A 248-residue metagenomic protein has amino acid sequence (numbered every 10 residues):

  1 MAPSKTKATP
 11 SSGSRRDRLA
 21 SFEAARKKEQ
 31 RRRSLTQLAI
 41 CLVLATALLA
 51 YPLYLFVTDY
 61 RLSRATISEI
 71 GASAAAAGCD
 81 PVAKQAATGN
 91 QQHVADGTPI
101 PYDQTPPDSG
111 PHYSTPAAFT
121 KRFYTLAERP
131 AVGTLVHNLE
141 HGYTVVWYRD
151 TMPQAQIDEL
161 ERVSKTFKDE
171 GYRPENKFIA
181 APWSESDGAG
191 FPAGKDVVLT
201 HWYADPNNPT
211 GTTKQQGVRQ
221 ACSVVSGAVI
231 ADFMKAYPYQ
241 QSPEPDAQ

Functional and structural regions predicted by a protein language model:
M1-R33: Terminal targeting segments of Actinobacterial cell-envelope proteins
E23, L53-V57: Non-catalytic accessory regions used for complex assembly or targeting
E29-V43: N-terminal Sec-pathway targeting helices
A39-Y54: Hydrophobic membrane-insertion alpha-helices, especially the h-region of bacterial N-terminal signal peptides
Y60-T134: Surface-exposed, low-hydrophobicity interaction/linker segments
L62, T166-Q248: Helix-rich interaction surfaces within compact, conserved domain-sized segments that mediate assembly or partner
Y124-R173, I179: Mid-length scaffold segments of soluble, non-membrane domains
